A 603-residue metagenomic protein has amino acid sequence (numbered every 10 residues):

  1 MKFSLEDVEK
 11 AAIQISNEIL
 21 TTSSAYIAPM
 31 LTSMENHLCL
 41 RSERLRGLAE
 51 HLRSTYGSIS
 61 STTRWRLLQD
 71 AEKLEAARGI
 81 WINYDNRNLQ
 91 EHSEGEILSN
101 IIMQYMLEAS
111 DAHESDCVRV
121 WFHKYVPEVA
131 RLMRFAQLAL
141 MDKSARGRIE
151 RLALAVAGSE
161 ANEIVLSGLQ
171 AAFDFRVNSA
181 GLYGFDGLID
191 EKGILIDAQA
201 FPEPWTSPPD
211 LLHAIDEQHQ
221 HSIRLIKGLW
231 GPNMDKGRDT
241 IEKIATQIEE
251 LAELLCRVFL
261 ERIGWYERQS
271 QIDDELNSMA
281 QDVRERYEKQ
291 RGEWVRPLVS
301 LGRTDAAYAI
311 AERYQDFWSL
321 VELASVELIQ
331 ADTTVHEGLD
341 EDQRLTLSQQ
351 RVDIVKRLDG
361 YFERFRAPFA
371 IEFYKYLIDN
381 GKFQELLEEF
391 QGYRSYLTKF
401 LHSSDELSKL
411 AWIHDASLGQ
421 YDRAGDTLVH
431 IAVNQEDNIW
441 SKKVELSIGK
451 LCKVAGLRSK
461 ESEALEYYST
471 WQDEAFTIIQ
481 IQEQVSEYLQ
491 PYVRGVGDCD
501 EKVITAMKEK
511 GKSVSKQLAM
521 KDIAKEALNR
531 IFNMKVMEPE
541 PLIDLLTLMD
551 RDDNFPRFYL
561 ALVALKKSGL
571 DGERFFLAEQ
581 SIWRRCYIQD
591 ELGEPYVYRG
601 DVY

Functional and structural regions predicted by a protein language model:
M1-Y603: Extended alpha-helical solenoid scaffolds
